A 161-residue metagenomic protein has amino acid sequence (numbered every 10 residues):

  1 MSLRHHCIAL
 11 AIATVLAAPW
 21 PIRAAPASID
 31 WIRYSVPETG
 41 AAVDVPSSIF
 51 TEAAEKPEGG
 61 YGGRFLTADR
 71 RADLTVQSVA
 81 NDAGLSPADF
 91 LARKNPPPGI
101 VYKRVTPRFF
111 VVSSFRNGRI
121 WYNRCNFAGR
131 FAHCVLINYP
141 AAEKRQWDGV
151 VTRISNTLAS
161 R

Functional and structural regions predicted by a protein language model:
M1-L10: Bacterial N-terminal signal peptides that target proteins for export
H6, P21-R23: Short, flexible, surface-exposed loop segments at domain boundaries
A9-A18: Bacterial N-terminal signal peptides
A18-W20, V45: Hydrophobic alpha-helix-in-membranes signature
A25-E58, L158: N-terminal "mature-domain start" segment
I29-R33, W121, T152: Acidic/histidine-enriched, beta-strand-rich ligand/metal-binding domains
E52-G149: Conserved polar/disulfide-associated segments of primarily extracytoplasmic proteins
W147-S160: Short, low-complexity, Pro/Ser/Thr/Gly-rich segments in the mature regions of secreted, periplasmic
